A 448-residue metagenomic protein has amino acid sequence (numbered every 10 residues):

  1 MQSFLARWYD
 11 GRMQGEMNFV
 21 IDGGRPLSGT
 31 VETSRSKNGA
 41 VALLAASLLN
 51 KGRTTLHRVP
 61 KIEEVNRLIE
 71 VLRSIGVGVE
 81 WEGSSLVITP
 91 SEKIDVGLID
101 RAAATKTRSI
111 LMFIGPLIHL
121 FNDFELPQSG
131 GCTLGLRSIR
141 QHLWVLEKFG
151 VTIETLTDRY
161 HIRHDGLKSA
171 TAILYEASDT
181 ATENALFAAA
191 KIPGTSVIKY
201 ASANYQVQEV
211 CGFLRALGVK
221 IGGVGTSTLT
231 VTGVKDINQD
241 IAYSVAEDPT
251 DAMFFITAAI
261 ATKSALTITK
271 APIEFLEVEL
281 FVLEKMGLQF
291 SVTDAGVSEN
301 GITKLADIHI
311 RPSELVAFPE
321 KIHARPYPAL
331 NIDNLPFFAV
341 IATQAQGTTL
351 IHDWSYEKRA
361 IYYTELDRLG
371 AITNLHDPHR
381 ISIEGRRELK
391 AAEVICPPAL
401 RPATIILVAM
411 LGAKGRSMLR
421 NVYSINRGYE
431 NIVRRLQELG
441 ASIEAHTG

Functional and structural regions predicted by a protein language model:
Q2-G448: Short, structured segments at the rim of ligand-binding sites
